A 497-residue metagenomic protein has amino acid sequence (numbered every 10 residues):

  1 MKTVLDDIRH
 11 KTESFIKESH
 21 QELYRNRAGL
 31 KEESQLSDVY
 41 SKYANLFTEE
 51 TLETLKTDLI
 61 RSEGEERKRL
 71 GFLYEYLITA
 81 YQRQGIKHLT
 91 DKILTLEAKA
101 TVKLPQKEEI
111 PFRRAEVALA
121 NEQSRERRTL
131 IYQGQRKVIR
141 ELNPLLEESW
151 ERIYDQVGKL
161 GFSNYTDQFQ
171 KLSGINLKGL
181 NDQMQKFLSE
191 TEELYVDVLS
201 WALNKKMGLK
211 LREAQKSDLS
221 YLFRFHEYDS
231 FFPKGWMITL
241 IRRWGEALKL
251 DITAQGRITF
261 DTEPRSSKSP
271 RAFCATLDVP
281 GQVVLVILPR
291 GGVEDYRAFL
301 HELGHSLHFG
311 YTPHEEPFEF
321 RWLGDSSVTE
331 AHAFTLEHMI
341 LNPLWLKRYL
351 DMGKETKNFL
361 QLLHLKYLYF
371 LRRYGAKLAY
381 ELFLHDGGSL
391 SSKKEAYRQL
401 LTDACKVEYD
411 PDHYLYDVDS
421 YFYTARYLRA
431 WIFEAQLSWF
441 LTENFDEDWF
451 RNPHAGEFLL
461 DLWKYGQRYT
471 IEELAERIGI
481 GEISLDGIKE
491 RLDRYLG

Functional and structural regions predicted by a protein language model:
M1-L188, E192-V198, K205-H226, P453-H454 (+2 more regions): A well-structured
H20-Q35, L52-S62, D167, L371-Y374 (+1 more regions): C-terminal, non-catalytic "cap/extension" segments appended to globular domains
M184-L188, E192-E193, T312, L323-F359: Post-HExxH zinc-binding segment in Zn-dependent metallohydrolases
F225-D278: Auxiliary, metal-adjacent structural segments of Zn-dependent hydrolase domains
F232, V283-F299: Short pre-active-site segment immediately N-terminal to the catalytic Zn-binding motif
H301, A333, Y380, A430 (+1 more regions): Hydrophobic, well-ordered secondary-structure elements that form the walls of internal hydrophobic environments
L303-P317, L336: Catalytic Zn2+-binding segment of zinc metalloproteases
E319-H332, L365-Y369, Y421-Y427: Active-site metal-coordination segments of metallo-dependent hydrolases
